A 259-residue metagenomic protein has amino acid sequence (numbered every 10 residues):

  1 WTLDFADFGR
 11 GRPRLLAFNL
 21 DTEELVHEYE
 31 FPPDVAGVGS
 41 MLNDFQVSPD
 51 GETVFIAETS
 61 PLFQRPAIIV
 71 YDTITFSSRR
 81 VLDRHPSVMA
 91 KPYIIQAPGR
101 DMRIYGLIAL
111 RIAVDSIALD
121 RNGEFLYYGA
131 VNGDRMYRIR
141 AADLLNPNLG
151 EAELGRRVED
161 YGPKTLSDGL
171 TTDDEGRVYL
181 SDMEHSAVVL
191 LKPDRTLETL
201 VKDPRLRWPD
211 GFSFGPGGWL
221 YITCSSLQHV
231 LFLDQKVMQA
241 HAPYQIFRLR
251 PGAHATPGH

Functional and structural regions predicted by a protein language model:
W1-G9, S48, V54-F63, D120 (+4 more regions): Conserved beta-strand positions in repeat-built beta-propeller and related beta-rich domains
F5-T53, A57-S60: Asp-box/WD-like beta-propeller blade repeats and closely related beta-sheet repeat scaffolds
R12-E23, I68-F76, K236-A253: Beta-propeller blade signature
L15, F63-I68, D134-M136, S186-V188 (+2 more regions): Structural signal for beta-propeller blades
D21, T73-S78, R138-G150, P251-A255: Short loop/turn segments immediately following beta-strands, especially the blade-tip and inter-blade linker loops
V26-F31, S78-I95, N146-G162, E198-K202 (+1 more regions): Beta-propeller fold detector
D34-A57, V88-F125, G133, D160-R177 (+1 more regions): Beta-rich, blade/repeat-based domains predominating in secreted/periplasmic proteins but also intracellular
S213-H259: Blade-level signature of beta-propeller repeat domains, shared across WD40, Kelch, NHL, RCC1 and BNR/Asp-box propellers
